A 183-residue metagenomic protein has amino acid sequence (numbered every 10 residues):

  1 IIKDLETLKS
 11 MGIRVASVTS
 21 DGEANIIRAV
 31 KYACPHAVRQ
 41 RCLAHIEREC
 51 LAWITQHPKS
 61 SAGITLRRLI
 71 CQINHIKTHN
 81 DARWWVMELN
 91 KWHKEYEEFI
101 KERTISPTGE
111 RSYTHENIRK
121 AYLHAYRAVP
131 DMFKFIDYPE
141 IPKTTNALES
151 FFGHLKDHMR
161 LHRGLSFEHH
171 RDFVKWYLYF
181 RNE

Functional and structural regions predicted by a protein language model:
I1-G12, S17: Active-site beta-loop-alpha junctions of metal-dependent nucleic acid enzymes, especially the RNase H-like/DDE
I2-D4, A33, I54-H57, F167-H170: Surface-exposed beta-strand edges and their flanking turn/coil or helix-capping segments
I13-I27, C34, R67-E183: Acidic/histidine-rich catalytic cores and adjacent linkers of DNA breakage/strand-transfer/modification proteins
V18-A24, A29-C71: Conserved beta-strand -> loop -> alpha-helix junction used to position metal-binding or nucleic-acid-contacting
